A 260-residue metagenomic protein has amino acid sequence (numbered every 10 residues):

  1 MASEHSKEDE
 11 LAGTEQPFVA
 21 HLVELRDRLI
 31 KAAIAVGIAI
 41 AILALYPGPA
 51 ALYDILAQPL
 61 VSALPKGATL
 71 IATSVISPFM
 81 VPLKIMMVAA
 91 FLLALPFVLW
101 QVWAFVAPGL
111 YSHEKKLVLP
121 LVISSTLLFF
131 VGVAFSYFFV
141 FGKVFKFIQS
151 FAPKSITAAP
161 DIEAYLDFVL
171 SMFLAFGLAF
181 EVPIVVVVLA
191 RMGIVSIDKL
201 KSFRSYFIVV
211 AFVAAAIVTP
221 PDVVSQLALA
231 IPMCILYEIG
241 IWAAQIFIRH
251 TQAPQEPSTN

Functional and structural regions predicted by a protein language model:
M1-N260: Membrane topogenic/interface segments and analogous intrinsically disordered interaction regions
